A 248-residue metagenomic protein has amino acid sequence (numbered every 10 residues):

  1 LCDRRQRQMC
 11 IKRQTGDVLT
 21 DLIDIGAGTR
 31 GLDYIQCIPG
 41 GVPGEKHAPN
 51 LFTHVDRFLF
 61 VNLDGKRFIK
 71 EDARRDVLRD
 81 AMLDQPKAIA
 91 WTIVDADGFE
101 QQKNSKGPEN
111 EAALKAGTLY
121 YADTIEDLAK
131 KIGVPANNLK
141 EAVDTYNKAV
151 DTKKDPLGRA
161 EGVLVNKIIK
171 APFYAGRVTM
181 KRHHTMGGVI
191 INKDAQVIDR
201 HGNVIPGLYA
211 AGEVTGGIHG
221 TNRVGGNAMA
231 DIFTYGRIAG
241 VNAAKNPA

Functional and structural regions predicted by a protein language model:
L1-I11: Single conserved hydrophobic/aromatic residue that forms the stacking wall/gate of nucleotide- or nucleobase-binding
D3, V61-N62, I191, I198-D199 (+1 more regions): Hydrophobic alpha-helical segments, especially N-terminal targeting/anchoring helices
Q8, E111-A112, N222-N227: Short glycine-enriched, charge-decorated loop/helix-capping segments at active-site entrances that position
V18-T29, I132-P135, K140-V143, I232-A248: Internal hydrophobic alpha-helix adjacent to the cofactor/substrate pocket in enzyme cavities
L19-V134: An anion/pyrophosphate-binding glycine-rich loop and adjacent beta-alpha core in soluble alpha-beta enzymes
C37-V42, D76-R79, M180-M186, V214-M229: Glycine-rich phosphate/pyrophosphate-binding beta-alpha loops
N138-N222: A glycine-rich dinucleotide-binding beta-alpha-beta segment and adjacent secondary-structure elements that constitute
